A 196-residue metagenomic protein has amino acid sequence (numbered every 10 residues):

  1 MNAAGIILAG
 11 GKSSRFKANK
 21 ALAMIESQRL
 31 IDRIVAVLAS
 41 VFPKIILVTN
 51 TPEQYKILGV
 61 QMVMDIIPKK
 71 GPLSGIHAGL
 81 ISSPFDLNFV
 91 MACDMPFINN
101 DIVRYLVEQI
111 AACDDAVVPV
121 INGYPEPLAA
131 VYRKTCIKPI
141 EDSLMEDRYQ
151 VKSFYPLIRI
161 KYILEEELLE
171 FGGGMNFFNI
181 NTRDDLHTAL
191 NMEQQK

Functional and structural regions predicted by a protein language model:
M1-R148, P156-G174, H187-Q194: Nucleotide and nucleotide-moiety/phosphate-recognizing core
Q150-V151, F177-F178: An accessory alpha-helical subdomain
D184: Conserved active-site and cofactor/substrate-binding residues in soluble primary-metabolism enzymes
